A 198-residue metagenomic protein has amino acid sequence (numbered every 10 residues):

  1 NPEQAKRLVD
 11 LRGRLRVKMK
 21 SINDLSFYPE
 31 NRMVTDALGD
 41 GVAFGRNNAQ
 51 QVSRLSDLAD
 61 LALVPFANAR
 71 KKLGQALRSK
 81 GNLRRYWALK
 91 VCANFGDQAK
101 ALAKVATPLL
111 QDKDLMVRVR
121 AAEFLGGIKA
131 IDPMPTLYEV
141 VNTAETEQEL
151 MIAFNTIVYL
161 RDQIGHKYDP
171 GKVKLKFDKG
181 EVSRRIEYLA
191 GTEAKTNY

Functional and structural regions predicted by a protein language model:
N1-K104, P108-Y198: Long, internal low-complexity/basic segments
